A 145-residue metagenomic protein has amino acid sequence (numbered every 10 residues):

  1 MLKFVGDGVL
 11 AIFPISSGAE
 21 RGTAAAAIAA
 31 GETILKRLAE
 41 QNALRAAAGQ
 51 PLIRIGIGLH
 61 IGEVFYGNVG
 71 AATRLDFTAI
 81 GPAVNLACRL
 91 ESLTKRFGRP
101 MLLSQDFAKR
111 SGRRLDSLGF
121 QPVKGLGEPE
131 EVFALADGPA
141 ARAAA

Functional and structural regions predicted by a protein language model:
M1, L52-G56, P100: Residues at or immediately flanking beta-strands
M1-G18: Conserved helix-loop-beta segment at the catalytic/binding core of cyclic-nucleotide signaling proteins
D7, G58-G62, S104-D106: Short loop/turn motifs enriched for small/polar and acidic residues
I15-I57, I61, P82-L93: Alpha-helical scaffold within the catalytic cores of cyclic-nucleotide enzymes
V64, A87, T94-A145: Cytosolic regulatory/linker segments at or just downstream of nucleotide-handling modules in signal-transduction
N68-G70: Cytochrome P450 core scaffold surrounding the K-helix E-X-X-R motif and the conserved "meander" helix-loop region
A79: Glycine-rich ATP-lid loops
